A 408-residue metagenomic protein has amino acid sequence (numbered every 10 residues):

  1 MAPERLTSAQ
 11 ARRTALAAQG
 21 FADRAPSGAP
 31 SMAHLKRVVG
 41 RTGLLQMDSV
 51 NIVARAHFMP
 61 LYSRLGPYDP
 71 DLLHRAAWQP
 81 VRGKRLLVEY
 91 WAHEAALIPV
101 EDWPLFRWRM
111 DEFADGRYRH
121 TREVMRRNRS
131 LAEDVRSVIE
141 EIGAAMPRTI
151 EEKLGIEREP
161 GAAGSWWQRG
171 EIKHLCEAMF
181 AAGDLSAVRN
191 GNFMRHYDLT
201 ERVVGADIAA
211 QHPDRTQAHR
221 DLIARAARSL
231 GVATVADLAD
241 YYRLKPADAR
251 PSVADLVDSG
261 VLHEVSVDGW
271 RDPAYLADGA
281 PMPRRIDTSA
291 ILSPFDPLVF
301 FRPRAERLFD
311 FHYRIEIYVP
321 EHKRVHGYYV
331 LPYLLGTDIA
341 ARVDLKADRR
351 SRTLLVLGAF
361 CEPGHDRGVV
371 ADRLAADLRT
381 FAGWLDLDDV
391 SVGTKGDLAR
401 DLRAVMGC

Functional and structural regions predicted by a protein language model:
M1-C408: Long, charged, low-complexity, helical-prone intrinsically disordered regions
